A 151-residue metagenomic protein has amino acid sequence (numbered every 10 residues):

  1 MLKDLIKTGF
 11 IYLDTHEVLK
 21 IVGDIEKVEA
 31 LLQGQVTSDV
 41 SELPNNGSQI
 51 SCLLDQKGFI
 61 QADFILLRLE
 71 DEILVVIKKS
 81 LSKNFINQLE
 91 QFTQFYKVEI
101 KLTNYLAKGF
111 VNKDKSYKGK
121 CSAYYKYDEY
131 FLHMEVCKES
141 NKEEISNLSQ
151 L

Functional and structural regions predicted by a protein language model:
M1-L151: Basic, glycine/lysine-rich polyanion-binding surfaces/domains
